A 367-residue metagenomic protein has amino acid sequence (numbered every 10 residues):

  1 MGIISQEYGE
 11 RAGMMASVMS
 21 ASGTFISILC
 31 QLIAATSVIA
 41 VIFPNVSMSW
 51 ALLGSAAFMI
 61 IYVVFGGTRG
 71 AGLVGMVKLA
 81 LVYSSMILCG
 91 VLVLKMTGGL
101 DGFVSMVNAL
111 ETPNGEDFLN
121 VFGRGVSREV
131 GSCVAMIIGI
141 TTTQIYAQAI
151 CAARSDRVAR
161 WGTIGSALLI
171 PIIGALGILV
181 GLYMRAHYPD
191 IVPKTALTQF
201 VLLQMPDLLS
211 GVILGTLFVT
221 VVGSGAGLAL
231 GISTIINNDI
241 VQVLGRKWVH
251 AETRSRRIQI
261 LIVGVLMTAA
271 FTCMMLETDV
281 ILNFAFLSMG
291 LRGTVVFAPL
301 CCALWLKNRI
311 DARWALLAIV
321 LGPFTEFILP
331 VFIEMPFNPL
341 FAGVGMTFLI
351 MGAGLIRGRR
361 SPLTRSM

Functional and structural regions predicted by a protein language model:
M1-M367: Membrane-embedded helix-loop-helix hairpins and adjacent transmembrane boundary segments in multi-pass transporters
